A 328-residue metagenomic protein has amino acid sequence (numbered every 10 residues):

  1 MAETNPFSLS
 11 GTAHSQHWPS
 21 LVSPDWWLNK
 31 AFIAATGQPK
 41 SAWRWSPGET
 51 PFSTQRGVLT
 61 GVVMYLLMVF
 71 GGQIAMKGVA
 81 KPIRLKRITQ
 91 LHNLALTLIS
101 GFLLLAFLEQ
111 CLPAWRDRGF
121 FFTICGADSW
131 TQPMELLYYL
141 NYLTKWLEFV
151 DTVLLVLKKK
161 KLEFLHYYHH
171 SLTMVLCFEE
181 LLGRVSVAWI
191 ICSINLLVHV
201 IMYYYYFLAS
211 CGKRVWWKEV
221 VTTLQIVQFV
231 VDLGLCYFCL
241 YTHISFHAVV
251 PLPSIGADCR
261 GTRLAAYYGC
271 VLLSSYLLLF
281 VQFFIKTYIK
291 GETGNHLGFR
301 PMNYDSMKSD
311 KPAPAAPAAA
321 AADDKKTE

Functional and structural regions predicted by a protein language model:
M1-I191, A209-V227, V231-E328: Membrane-helix and juxtamembrane interface regions of eukaryotic multi-pass membrane proteins
S193-Y203: Generic alpha-helical transmembrane segments
